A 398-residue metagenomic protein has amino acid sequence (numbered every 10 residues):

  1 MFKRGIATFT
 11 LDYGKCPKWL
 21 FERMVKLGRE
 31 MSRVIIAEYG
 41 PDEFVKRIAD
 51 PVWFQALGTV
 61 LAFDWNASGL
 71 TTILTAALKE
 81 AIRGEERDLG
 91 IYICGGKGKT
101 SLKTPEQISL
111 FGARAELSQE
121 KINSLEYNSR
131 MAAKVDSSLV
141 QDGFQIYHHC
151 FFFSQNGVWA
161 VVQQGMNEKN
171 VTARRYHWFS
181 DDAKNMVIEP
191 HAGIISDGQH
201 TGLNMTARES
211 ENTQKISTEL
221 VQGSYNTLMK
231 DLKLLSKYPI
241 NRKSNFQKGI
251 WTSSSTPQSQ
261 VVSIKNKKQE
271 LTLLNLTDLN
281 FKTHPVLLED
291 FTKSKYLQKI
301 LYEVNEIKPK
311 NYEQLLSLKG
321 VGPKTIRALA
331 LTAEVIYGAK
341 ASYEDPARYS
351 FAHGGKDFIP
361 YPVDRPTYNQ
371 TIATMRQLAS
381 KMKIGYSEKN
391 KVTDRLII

Functional and structural regions predicted by a protein language model:
M1-H284: Structure-specific DNA junction-binding interface
S32-A37, K308-P309, Y349-G355: Short acidic (Asp/Glu) and glycine-rich catalytic loops that position anionic groups and cofactors
D50, F144, K293-L297, K308 (+1 more regions): Active-site-proximal structural scaffolding
G69-L74, E344-P346, S387-V392: Short coil/turn segments at secondary-structure boundaries
L287-S294, N311-L331: Helix-hairpin-helix
K299-K319, V335: Extended, structured, electrostatic nucleic-acid-contact surfaces
R327-K383: Phosphate-backbone recognition surface of nucleic-acid-processing proteins
M375-I398: Intrinsically disordered, low-complexity, charge-dense segments enriched in Lys/Arg and Glu/Asp interspersed
